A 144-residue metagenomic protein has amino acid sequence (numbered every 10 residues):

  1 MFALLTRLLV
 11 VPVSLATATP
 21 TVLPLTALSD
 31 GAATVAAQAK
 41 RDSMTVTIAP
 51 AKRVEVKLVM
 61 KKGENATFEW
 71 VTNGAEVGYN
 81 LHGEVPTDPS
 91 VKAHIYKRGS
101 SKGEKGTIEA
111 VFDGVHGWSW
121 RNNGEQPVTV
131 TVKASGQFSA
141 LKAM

Functional and structural regions predicted by a protein language model:
M1-R7: N-terminal low-complexity, intrinsically disordered tails enriched in Ser/Pro/Gly and acidic/polar residues
L4, V13-T21: Hydrophobic core
V22-M144: Acidic, Ser/Thr/Pro
